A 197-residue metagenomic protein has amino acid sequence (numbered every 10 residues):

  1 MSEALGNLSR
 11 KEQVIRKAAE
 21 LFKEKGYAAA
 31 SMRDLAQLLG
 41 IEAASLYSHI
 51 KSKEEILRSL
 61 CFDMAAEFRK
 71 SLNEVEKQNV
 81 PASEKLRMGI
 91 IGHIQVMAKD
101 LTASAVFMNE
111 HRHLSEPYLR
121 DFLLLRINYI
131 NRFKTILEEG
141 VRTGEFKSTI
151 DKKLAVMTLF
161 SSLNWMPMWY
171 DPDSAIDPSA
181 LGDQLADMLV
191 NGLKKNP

Functional and structural regions predicted by a protein language model:
M1-S9, P197: N-terminal intrinsically disordered/low-complexity leader segments
S2, Q13, K17, L21-E55 (+1 more regions): Helix-turn-helix
A66-R69, P117-T143, K153-M157, S161: Amphipathic alpha-helical packing segments from all-alpha helical-bundle domains
N73-A103, V156-L159: Hydrophobic alpha-helical connector segments
S104-N109, L119, V141-D187, N196-P197: Hydrophobic/aromatic-rich alpha-helical bundle segments in the mid-to-C-terminal region
